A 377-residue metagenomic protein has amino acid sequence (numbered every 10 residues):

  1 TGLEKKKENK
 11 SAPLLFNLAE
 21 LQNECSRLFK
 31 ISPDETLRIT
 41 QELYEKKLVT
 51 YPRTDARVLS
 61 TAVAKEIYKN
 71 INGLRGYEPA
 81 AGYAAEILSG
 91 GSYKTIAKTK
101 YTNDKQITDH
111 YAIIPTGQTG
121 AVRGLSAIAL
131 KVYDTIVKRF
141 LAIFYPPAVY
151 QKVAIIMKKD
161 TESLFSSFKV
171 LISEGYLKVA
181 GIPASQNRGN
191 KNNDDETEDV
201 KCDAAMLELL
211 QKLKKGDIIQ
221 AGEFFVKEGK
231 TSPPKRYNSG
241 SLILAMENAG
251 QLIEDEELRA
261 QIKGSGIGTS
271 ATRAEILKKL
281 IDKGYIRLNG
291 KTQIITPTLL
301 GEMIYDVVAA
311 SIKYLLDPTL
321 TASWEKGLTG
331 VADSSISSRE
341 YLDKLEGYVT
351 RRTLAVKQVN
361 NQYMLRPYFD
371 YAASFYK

Functional and structural regions predicted by a protein language model:
T1-L14, Q22: Metal- or metallocofactor-binding catalytic centers and their adjacent structured scaffolds across diverse enzyme
E4, E8, P33-D34, P52-K377: Basic, low-complexity terminal or inter-domain segments flanking catalytic cores
L28-T36: A conserved hydrophobic secondary-structure block that centers on an alpha-helix together with its immediately flanking
